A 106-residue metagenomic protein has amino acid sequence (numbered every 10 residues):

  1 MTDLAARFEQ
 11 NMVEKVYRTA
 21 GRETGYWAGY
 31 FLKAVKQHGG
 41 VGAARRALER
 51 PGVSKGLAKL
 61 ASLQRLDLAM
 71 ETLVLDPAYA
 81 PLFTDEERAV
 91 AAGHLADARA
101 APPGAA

Functional and structural regions predicted by a protein language model:
M1, E14-T19, Y30-F31, A44-R46 (+1 more regions): Charged, low-complexity surface segments at secondary-structure and domain boundaries
M1-E23, D97, P103: Charged, compositionally biased N-terminal leader segments and the immediate start of the first structured element
D3, G56-K59, D67, T72-V74: Acidic/proline-rich low-complexity IDRs
N11-E14, Y26, G52-K55, F83 (+1 more regions): Accessory DNA-engaging acidic/polar modules
Y17-R65: Amphipathic alpha-helical packing elements
Q64-A106: Amphipathic alpha-helical binding modules
